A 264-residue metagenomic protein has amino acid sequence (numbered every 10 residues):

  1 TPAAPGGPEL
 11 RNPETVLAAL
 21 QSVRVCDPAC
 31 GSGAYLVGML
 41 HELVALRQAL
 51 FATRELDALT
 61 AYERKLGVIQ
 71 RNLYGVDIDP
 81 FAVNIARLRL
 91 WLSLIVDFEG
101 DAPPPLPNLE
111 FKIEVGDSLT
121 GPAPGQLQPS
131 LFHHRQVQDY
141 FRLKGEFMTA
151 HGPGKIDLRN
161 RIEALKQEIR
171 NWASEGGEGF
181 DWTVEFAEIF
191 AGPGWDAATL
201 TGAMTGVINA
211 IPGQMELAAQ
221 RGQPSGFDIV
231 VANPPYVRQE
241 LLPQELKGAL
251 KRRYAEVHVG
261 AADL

Functional and structural regions predicted by a protein language model:
T1-L264: SAM-dependent methyltransferase catalytic region
